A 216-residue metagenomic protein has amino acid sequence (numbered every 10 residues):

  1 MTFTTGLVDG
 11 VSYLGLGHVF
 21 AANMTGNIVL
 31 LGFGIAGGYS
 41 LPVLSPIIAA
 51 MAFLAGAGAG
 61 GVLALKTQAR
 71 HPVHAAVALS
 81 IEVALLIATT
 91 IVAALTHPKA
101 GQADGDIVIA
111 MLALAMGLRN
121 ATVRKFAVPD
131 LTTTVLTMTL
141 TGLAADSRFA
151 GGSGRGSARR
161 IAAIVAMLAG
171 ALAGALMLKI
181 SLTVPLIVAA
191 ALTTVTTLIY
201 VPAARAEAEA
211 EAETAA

Functional and structural regions predicted by a protein language model:
M1-A208, A215-A216: Alpha-helical transmembrane segments of multi-pass membrane proteins
